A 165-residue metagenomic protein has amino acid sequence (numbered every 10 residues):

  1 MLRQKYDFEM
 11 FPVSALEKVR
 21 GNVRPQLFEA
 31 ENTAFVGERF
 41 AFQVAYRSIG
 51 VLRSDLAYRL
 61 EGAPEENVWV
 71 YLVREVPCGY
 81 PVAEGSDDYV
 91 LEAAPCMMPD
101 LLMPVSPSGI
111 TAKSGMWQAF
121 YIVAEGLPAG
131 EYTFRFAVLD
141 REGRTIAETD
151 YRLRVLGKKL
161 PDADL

Functional and structural regions predicted by a protein language model:
M1-Q26, G50-Q118: Surface-exposed binding patches on compact interaction domains or structured appendages
L27-R53: Contiguous beta-strand segments within globular domains
R47-L52, A63, L127, R141-G143: Short solvent-exposed strand-capping/beta-turn motif centered on an Asx-Ser/Thr pair
K113, G126-F134: Short glycine/proline/serine/threonine-rich loop/turn segments at secondary-structure transition edges
Q118-L127: Short, hydrophobic beta-strand segments
T145-L165: An acidic-aromatic substrate-binding cleft motif
